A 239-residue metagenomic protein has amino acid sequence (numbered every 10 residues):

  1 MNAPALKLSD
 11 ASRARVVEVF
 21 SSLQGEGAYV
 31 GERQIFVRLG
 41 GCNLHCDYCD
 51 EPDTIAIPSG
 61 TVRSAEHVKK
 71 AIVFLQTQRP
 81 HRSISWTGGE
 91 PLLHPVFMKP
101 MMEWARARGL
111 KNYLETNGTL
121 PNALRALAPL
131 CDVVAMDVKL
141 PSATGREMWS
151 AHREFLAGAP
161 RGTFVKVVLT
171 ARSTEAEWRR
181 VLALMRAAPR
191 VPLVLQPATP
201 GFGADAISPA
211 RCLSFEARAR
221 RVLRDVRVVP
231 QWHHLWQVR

Functional and structural regions predicted by a protein language model:
M1-F36, G40, L44-Y48, P52-D53 (+1 more regions): Flexible, acidic/Gly-rich N-terminal and inter-domain linker regions that tether and position cofactor-handling modules
L6-R13, T77-P80, G203-I207: Intrinsically disordered, low-complexity coil segments
A14, E18, R33-Q34, H45-D132: Conserved Radical SAM active-site core
V19, L39, G89, V138 (+1 more regions): Fold-independent oxyanion-binding glycine-rich loops and adjacent beta-strand/coil segments at enzyme active sites
L23, G27, R33, S59 (+3 more regions): Solvent-exposed, flexible loop/coil residues
R38, T87, V194: Conserved Rossmann-like nucleotide-binding pocket used by diverse enzymes that bind dinucleotide cofactors
L93-R227, Q231-R239: Conserved AdoMet/S-adenosylmethionine-binding subsite of the radical SAM
